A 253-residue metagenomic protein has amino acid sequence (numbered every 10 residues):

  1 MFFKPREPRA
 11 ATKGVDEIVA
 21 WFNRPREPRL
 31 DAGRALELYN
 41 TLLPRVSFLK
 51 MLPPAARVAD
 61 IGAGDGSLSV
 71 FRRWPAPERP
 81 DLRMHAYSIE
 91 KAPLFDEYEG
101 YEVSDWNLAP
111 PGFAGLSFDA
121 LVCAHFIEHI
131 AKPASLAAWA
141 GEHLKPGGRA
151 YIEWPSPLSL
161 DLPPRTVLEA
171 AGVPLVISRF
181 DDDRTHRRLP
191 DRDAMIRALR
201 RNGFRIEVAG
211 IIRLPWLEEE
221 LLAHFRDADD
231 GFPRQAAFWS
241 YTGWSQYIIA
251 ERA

Functional and structural regions predicted by a protein language model:
M1-L116, A120-A124, A137, G210-L214 (+1 more regions): Conserved N-terminal segment of class I S-adenosyl-L-methionine
R6-A10, G14-E17, W21-P25, A131-A140 (+1 more regions): S-adenosyl-L-methionine-dependent methyltransferase catalytic module, highlighting the catalytic core
P53, A131, K145: Short conserved AdoMet
A92, K145, L158: Residue-level signal for threonine
H125-H129: Short catalytic micro-motifs in class I SAM-dependent methyltransferases
R252-A253: Short loop segments at secondary-structure junctions
